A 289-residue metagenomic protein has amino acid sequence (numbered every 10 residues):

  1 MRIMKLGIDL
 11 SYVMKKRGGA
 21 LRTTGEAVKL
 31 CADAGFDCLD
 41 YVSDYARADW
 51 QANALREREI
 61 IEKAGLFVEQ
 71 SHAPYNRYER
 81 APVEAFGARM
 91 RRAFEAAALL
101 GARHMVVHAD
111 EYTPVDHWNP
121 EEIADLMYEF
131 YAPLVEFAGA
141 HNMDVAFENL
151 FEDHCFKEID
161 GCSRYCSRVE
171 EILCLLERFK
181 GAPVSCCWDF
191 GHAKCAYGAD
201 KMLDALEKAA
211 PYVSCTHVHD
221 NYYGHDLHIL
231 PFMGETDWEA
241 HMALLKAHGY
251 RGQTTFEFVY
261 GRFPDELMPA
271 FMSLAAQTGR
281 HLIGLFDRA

Functional and structural regions predicted by a protein language model:
M1-G35, G101, K157, C166-A289: Histidine-acidic metal/acid-base catalytic patches
A27, E57, A93, L134 (+1 more regions): Aromatic/hydrophobic pocket-lining residues that form π-stacking "cages" and hydrophobic walls in ligand
L30, A34-W50, H72-Y75: N-terminal substrate-binding region of glycoside hydrolase catalytic domains
D37-C38, F67, R103, D144 (+1 more regions): Residue-level detector of anion-binding/catalytic polar loops
D40, Q70, V106, A146 (+3 more regions): Conserved beta-strand positions in the central sheet of alpha/beta enzyme cores
D40-I61, V115: Glycine-rich, proline-tolerant flexible connector loops at the mouths of alpha/beta enzymes
S43, A73-Y78, E111-V115, E152-H154 (+2 more regions): Conserved radical SAM core fold
I60-K63, R80-S185, C195-A196: Active-site acidic/histidine proton-transfer and metal-coordination neighborhood in alpha/beta enzyme cores
